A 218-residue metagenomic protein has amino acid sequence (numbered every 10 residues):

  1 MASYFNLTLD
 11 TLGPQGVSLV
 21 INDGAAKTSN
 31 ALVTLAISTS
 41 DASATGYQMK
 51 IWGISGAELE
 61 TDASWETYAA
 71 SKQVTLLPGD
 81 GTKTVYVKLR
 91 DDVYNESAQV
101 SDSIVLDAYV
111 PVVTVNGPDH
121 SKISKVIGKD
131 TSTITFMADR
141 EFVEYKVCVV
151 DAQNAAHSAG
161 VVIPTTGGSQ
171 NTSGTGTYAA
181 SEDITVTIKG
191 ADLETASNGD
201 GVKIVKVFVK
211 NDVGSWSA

Functional and structural regions predicted by a protein language model:
M1-A218: Low-complexity, disordered linker/stalk regions enriched in Pro/Thr/Ser/Gly
